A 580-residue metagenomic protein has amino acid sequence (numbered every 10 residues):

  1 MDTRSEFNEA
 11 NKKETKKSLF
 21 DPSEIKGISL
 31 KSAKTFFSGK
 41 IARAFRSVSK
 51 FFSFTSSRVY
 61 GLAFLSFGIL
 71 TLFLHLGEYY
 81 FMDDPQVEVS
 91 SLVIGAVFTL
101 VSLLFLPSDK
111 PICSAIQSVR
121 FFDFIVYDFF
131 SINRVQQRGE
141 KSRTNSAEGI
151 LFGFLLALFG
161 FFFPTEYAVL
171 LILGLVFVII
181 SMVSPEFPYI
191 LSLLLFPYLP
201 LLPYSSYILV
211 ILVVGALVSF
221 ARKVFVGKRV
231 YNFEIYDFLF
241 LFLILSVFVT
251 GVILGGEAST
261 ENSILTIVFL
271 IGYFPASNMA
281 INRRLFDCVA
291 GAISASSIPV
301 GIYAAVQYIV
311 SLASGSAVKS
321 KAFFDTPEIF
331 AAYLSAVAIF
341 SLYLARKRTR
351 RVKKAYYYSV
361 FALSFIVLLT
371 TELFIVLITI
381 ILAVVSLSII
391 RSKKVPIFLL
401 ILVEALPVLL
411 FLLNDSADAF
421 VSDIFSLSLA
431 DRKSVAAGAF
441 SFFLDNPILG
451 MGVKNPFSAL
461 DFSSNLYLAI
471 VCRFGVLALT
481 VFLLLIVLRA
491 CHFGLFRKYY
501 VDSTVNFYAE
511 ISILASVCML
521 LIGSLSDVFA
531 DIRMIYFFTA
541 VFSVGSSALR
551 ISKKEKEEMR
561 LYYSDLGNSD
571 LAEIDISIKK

Functional and structural regions predicted by a protein language model:
N11-F54, P111-T144, F496-N506, E557-K580: Membrane-interfacial, low-structure loops and terminal tails that flank and connect transmembrane helices in multi-pass
D21-K50, T55-L76, P85-D109, E148-L155 (+9 more regions): Alpha-helical transmembrane segments of multi-pass inner-membrane proteins
I69-I94, Q117, S142-K223, T250 (+1 more regions): N-terminal signal-anchor transmembrane segment
S90-F105, P396-V403, E510-I522, D527-E573 (+1 more regions): Transmembrane alpha-helices of multi-pass inner-membrane enzymes
G95-V97, K110-R120, S263, A317-F323 (+2 more regions): Flexible juxtamembrane loops connecting transmembrane helices in multi-pass membrane enzymes that build or modify
P185-F187, A221-F238, L344-S359, R391-L399 (+1 more regions): Membrane-interface helix-loop-helix junctions at transmembrane boundaries of multi-pass membrane enzymes, predominantly
V210-V214, I235-F248, G256-N278, C288-A292 (+1 more regions): Aromatic-anchored transmembrane helix interface
S314, A417-L477, F493-Y500: Long extracytoplasmic/lumenal interhelical loops at the membrane interface of multi-pass membrane proteins
